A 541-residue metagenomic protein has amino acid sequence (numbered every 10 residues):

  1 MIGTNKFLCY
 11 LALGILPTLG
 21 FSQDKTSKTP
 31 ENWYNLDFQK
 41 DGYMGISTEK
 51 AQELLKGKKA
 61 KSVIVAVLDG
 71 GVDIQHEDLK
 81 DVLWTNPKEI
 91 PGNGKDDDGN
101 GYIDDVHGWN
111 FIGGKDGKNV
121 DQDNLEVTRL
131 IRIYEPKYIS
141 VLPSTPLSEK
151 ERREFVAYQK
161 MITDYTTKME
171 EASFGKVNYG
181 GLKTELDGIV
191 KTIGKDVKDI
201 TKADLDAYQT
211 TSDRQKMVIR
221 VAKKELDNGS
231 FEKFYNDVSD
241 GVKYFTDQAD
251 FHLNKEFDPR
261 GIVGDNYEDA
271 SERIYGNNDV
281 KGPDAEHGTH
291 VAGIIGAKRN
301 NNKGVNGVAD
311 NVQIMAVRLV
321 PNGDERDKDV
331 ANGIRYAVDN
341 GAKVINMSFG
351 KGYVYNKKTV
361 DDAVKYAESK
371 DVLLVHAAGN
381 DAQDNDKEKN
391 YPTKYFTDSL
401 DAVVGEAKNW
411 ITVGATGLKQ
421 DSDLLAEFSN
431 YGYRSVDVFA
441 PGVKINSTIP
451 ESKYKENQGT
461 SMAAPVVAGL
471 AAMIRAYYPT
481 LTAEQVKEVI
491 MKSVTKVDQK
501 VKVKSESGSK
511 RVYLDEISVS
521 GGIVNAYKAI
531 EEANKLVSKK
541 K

Functional and structural regions predicted by a protein language model:
M1-K25: Bacterial Sec-dependent N-terminal signal peptides
D24-F38, S140-E171, K183, D187 (+2 more regions): Short acidic, glycine-rich surface-loop motifs adjacent to enzyme active sites
K50-K59, P283-A285, N306-A309, E325-N346 (+4 more regions): Mature extracellular/periplasmic domains of secretome proteins
A51-I64, V72-K88, N93-R326, E406-N409 (+2 more regions): Subtilisin-like serine protease catalytic core
D69, A377-G379, G459: Active-site glycine-centered loops adjacent to acidic/histidine catalytic or metal-binding residues that shape
G70-I74, D116-G117, N301, V320-D324 (+6 more regions): Solvent-exposed loop/turn segments at secondary-structure junctions within structured extracellular/periplasmic domains
V338-N340, V344-M347, K358, K408-T412 (+1 more regions): C-terminal subdomain of the subtilisin-like protease fold in secreted/lumenal serine endopeptidases
V372, T393-A476, T480, G522 (+1 more regions): Extracellular S/T/G-rich loop segment that most often corresponds to the catalytic His/Ser-adjacent loop
